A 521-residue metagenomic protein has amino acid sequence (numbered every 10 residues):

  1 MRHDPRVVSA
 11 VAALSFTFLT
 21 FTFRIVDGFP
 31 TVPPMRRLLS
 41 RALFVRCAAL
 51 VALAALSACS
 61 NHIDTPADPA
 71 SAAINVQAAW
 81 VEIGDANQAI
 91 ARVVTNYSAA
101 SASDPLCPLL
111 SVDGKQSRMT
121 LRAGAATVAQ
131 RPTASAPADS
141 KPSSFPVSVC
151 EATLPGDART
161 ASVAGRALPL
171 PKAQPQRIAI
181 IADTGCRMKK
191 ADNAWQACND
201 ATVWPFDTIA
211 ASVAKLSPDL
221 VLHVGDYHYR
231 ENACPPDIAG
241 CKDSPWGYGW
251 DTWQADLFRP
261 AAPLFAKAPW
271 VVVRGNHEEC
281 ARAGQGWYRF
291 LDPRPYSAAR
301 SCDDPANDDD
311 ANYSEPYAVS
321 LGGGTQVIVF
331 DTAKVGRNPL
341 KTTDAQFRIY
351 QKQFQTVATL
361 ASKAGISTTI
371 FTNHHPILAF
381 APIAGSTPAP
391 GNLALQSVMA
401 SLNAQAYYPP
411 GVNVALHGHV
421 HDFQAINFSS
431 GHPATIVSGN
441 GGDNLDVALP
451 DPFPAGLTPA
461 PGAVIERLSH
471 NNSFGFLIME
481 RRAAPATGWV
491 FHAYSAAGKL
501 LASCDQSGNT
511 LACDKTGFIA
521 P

Functional and structural regions predicted by a protein language model:
H3, T22-P34: Short, positively charged and aromatic/hydrophobic N-terminal segments
M35-A48: Bacterial N-terminal signal peptides that target proteins for export
C47, L53-A54, C59-A197, F206 (+4 more regions): Acidic, histidine-bearing metal-coordination/catalytic regions of metal-dependent phosphoesterases
V93, D183, D226, G275 (+5 more regions): Divalent metal-coordination and catalytic microenvironments
S162-A164, D237-K363, A384, P388-N403 (+3 more regions): Extended active-site neighborhood of metal-dependent phosphoesterases/phosphodiesterases
P175-C198, G324-V335, I370-H374, P433-N440: Active-site-proximal beta-strand elements of phosphoester/diester hydrolases
P175-V273, E278-E279: Conserved, compact domain cores that house catalytic/ligand-binding motifs in diverse enzymes and effector modules
V224-E231, A361-G385: Short acidic, glycine-rich surface-loop motifs adjacent to enzyme active sites
